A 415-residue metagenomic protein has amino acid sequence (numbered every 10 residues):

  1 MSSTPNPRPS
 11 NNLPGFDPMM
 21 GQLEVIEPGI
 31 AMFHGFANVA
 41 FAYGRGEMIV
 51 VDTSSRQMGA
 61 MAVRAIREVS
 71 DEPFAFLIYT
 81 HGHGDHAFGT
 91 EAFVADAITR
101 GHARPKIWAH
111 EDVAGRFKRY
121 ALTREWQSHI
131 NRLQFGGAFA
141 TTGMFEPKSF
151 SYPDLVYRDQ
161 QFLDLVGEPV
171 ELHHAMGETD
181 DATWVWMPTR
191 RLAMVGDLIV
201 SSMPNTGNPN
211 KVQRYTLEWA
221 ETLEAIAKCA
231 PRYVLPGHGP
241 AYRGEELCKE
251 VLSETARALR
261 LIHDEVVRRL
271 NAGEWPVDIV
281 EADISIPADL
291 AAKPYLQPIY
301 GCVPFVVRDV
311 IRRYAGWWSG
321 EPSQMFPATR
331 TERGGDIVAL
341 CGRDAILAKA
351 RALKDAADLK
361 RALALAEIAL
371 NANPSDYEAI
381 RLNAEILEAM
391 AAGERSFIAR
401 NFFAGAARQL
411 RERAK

Functional and structural regions predicted by a protein language model:
M1-L13, W126, K228-Y233, A241-K415: Accessory terminal helices/loops
F16, G46, Q57-I107: Active-site metal-binding motif and surrounding structural segment of the metallo-beta-lactamase
M20-S70, W184-G196: Conserved beta-strand hairpin/beta-sheet module of binuclear metal-dependent hydrolase folds, prominently
G29, A42, D52, I66 (+9 more regions): Divalent metal-coordination and catalytic microenvironments
A37-V39, S55-Q57, G82-D85, V113-G115: Solvent-exposed loop/turn segments at secondary-structure junctions within structured extracellular/periplasmic domains
M48, S55-Q57, S151, F162 (+2 more regions): Metallo-beta-lactamase
G89-A92, F117-T123, P204-G207, E245-K249: Short acidic, glycine/serine/threonine-rich loops at helix termini
G115-H174, E218-A230: Metallo-beta-lactamase
